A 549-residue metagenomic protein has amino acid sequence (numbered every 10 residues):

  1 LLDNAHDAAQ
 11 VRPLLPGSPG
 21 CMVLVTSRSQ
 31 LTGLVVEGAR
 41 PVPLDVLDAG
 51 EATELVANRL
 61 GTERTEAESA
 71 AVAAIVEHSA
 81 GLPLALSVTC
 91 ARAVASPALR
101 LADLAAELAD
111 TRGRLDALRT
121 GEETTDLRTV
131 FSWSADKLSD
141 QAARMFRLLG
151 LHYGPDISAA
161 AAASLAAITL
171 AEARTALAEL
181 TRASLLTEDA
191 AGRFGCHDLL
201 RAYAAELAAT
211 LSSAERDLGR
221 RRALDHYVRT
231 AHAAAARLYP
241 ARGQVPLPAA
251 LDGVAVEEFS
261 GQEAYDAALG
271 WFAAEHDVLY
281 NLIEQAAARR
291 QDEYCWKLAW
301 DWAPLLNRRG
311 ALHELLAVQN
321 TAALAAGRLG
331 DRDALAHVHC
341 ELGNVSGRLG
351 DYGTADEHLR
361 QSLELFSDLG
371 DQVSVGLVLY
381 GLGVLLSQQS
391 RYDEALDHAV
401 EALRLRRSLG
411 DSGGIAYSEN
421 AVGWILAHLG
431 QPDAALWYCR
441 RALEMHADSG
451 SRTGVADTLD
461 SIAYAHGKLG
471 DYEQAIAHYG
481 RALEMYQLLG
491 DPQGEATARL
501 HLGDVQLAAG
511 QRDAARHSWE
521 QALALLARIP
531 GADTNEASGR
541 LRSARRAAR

Functional and structural regions predicted by a protein language model:
L1-N307, N320: Aliphatic-rich helical/repeat scaffold segments used for oligomerization and domain docking
R216, E275, C295, L315 (+7 more regions): Residues that mark the junctions of alpha-helical repeat units in TPR/alpha-solenoid scaffolds
D277, N281-E284, K297, A317 (+11 more regions): Primarily a tetratricopeptide repeat
A288-R290, R308, A325-D331, R348 (+6 more regions): Short coil/turn linkers that connect adjacent helices within long alpha-helical scaffolds, especially alpha-solenoid
L335-S346, Y352, H358, L365 (+11 more regions): TPR/Sel1-like alpha-solenoid repeat signature
L488-A496, H501-R549: C-terminal non-catalytic interaction modules
